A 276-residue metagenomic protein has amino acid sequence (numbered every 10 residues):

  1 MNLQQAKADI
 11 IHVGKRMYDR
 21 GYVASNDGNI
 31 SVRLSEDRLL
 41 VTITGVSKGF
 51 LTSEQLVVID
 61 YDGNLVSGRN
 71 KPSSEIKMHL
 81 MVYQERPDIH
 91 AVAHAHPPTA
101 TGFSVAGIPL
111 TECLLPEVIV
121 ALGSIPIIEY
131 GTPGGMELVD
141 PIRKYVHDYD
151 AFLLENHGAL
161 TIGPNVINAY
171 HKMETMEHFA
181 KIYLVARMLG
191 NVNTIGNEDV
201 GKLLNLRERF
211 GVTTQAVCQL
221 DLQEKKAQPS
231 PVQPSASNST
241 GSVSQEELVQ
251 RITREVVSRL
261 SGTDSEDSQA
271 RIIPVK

Functional and structural regions predicted by a protein language model:
M1-V275: Glycine-rich flexible loops
